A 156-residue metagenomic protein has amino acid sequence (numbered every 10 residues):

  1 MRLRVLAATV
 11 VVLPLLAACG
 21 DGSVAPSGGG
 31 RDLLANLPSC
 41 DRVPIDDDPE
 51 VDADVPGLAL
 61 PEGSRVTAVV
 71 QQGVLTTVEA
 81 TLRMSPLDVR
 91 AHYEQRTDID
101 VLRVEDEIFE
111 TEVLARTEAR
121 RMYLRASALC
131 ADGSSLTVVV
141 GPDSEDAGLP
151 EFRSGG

Functional and structural regions predicted by a protein language model:
R2-L15, C19-G156: An acidic-aromatic pocket/loop used at catalytic or ligand-binding sites
